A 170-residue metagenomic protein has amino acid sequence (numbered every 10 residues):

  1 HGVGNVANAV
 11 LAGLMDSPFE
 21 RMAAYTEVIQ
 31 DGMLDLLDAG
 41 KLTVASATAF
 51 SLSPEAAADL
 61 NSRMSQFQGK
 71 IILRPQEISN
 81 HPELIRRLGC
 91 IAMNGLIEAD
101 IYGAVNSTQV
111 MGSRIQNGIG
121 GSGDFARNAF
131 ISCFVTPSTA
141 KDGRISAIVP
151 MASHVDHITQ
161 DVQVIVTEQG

Functional and structural regions predicted by a protein language model:
H1-Q169: Conserved phosphate- and dinucleotide-binding cores of soluble alpha/beta proteins, encompassing both enzyme active
